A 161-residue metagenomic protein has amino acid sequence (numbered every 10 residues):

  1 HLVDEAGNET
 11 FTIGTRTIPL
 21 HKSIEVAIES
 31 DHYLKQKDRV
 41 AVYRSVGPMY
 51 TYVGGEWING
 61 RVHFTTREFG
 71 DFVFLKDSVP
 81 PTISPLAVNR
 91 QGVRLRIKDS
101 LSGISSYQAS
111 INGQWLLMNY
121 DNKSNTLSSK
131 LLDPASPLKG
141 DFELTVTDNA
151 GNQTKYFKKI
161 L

Functional and structural regions predicted by a protein language model:
H1-A41: Proteolytic processing hotspots in large secreted/extracellular or virion-associated proteins and select intracellular
E25-D31, G92-S100: Short edge beta-strand/loop segments characteristic of extracellular beta-sandwich folds
Y33-L34, T65-E68, L131-K139: Surface-exposed, short loops/turns at beta-strand junctions within beta-sandwich domains
G47-G55, G113-N119: Surface-exposed loop/edge segments in extracytoplasmic proteins
I58-D77: Short, structured interface segments
S78-T82, I104: Proline-centered linker/hinge motifs at extracellular inter-domain junctions
S84-R90: Short, solvent-exposed loop/linker segments at the N-terminal edge of repeated beta-sheet extracellular domains
S100-L161: Long, low-complexity serine/threonine/glycine- and acidic-rich segments characteristic of extracellular
